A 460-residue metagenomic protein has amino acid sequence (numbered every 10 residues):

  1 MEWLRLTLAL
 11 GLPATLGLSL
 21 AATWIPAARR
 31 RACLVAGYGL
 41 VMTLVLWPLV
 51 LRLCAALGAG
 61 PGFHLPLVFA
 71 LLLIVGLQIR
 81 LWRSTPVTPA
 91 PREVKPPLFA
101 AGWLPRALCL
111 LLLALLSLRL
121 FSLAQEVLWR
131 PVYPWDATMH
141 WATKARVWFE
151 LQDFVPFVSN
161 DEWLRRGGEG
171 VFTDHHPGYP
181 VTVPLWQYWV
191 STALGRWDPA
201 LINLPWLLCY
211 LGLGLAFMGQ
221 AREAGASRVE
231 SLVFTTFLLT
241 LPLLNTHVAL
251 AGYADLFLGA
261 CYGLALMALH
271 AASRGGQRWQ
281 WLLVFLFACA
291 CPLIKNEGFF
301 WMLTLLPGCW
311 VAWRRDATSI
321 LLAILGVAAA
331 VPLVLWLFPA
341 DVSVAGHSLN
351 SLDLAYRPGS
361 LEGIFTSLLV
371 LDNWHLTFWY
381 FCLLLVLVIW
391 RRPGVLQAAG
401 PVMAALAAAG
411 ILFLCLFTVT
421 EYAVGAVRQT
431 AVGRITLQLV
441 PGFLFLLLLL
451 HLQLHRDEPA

Functional and structural regions predicted by a protein language model:
M1-A100: Membrane-embedded, hydrophobic transmembrane alpha-helices
R31-Y38, W197-P199, F217-T240: Transmembrane-helix signature of polytopic, membrane-embedded enzymes that assemble or transfer cell-envelope glycans
G60-L123, I389-A404, E458-A460: Start-transfer (signal-anchor) and selected internal transmembrane alpha helices of multi-pass inner/ER membrane
L73-L81, L201-A224: Transmembrane-helix motifs of polytopic, lipid-linked glycan transferases
Y188, Y210-A221, W310, V370 (+2 more regions): Hydrophobic, aromatic-rich transmembrane alpha-helices and their immediate juxtamembrane boundary segments
G225, A265-Q280: Membrane-interface transmembrane helices that cradle and orient dolichyl/undecaprenyl
F234-T235, A268-L269, Q280-N296, T304-P307: Membrane-interface alpha helices of multi-pass inner-membrane proteins
W301-V327: Perimembrane helix-loop-helix junctions
